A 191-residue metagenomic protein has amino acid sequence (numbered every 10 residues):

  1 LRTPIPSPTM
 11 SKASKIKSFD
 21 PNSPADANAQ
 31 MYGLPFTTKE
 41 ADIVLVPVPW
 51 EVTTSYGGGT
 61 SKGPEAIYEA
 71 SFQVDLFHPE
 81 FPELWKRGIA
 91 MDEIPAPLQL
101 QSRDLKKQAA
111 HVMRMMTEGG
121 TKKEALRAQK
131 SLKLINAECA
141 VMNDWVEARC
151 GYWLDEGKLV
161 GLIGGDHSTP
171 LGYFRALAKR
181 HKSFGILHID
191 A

Functional and structural regions predicted by a protein language model:
L1-T9: N-terminal amphipathic/basic-hydrophobic helices that include classical n-h-c signal peptides and signal-anchor
S11-S183: Metal-dependent C-N hydrolase catalytic cores
H181-A191: Conserved catalytic palm subdomain of right-hand nucleotidyl-transferase polymerases, strongest for RNA-directed enzymes
